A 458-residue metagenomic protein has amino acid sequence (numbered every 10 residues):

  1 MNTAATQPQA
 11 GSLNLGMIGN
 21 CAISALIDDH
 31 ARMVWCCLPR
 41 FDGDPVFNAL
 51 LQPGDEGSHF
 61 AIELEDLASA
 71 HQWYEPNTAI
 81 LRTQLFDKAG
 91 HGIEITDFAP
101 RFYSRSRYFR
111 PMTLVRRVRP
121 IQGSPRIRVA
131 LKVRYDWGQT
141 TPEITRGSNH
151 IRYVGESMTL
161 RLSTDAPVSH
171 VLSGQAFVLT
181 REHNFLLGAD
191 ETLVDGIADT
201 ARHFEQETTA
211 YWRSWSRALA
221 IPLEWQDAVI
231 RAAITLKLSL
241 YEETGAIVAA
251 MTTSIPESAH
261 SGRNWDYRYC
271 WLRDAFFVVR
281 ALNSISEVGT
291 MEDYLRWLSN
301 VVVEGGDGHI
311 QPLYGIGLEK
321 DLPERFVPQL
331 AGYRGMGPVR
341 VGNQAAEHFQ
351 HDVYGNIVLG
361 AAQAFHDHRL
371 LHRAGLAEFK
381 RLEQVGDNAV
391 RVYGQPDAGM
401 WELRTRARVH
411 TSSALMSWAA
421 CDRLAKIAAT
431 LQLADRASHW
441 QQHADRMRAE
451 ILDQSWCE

Functional and structural regions predicted by a protein language model:
M1-E458: Acidic, mature catalytic/reactive cores of soluble proteins
